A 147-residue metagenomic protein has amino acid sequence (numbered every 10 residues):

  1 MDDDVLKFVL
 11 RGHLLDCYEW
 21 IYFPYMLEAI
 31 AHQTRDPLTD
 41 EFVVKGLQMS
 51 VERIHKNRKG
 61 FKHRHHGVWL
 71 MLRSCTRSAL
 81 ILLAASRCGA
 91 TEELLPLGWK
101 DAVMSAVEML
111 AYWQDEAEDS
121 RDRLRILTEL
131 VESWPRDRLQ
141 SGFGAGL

Functional and structural regions predicted by a protein language model:
M1-C88, L95-D101, D119: Extended, leucine-rich alpha-helical cores of fungal transcription factors
E92, L97-L147: Intrinsically disordered, low-complexity regulatory regions with latent secondary structure
